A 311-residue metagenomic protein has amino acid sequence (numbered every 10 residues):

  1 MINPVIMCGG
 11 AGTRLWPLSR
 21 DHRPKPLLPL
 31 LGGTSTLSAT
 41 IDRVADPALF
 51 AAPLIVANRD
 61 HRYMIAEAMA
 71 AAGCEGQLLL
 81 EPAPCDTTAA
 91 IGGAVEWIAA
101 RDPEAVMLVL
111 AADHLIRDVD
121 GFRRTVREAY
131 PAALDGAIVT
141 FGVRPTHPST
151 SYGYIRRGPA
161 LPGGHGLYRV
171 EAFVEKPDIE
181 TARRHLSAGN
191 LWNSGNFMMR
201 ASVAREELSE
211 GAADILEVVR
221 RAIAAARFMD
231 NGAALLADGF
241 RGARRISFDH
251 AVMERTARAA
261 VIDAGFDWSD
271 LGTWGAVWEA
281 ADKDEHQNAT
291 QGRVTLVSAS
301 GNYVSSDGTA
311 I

Functional and structural regions predicted by a protein language model:
M1-I6, T13-R123, R127, V143: Conserved N-terminal catalytic core of the sugar/cofactor nucleotidyltransferase
M7, R20, D46-A48, A100-D102 (+9 more regions): Solvent-exposed alpha-helices and their adjacent loops that cap or buttress functional pockets in soluble metabolic
P26, Q77, R169, R258-A260: Conserved beta-strand segments of alpha/beta enzyme cores
A57, L110, P177, M199 (+1 more regions): A conserved hydrophobic position in a structured secondary element of the catalytic/binding core that shapes
P84-A89, H147-S149, I179-E180, W268-S269: A short acidic, often aromatic-flanked loop/helix-cap motif at beta-alpha or helix-coil junctions that lines enzyme
V119-F240, A260, T309: Conserved core of the sugar-phosphate nucleotidyltransferase
M199-I311: Left-handed beta-helix
